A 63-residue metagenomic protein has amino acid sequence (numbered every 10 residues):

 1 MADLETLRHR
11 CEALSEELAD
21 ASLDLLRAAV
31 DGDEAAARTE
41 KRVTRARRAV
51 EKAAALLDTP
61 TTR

Functional and structural regions predicted by a protein language model:
M1-A21: N-terminal acidic leader/helix
L14, L18, L25, A49-K52 (+1 more regions): Short alpha-helical scaffold segments that flank and stabilize functional sites
E17-A36: Short E/K-rich amphipathic alpha-helical oligomerization segments
V30-R63: Short, charge-rich amphipathic interface segments used for partner binding and complex assembly
